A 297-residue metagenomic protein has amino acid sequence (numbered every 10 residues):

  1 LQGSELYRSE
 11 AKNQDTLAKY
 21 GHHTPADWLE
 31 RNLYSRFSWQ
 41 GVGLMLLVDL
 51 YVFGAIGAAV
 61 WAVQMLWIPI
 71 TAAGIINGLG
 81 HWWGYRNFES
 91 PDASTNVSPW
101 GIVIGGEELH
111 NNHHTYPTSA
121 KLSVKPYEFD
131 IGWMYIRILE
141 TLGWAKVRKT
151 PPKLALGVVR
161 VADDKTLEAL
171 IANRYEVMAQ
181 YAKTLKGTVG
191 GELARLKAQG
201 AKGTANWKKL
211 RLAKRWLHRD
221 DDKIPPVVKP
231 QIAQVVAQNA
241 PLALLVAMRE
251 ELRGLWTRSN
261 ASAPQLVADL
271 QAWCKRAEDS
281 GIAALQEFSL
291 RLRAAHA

Functional and structural regions predicted by a protein language model:
L1, I76-S90, G101-A120: Histidine-centered catalytic micro-motifs
L1-I75, A120-A297: Non-catalytic, topology-defining segments of multipass membrane proteins
W28-R36, W82-T95: Interhelical loop and helix-boundary elements at the membrane-water interface of polytopic inner-membrane proteins
V60-I70, A93-I104: Membrane-embedded alpha-helical segments that form the functional core of polytopic membrane enzymes, especially those
